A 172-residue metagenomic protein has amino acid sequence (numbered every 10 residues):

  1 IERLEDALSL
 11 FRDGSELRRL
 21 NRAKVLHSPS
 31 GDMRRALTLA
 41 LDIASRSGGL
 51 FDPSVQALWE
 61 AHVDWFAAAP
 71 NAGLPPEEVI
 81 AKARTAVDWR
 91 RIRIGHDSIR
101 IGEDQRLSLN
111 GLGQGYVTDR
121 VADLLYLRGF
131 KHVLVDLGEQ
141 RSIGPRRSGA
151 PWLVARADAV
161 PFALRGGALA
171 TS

Functional and structural regions predicted by a protein language model:
I1-S172: Mature catalytic core of soluble alpha/beta enzymes
